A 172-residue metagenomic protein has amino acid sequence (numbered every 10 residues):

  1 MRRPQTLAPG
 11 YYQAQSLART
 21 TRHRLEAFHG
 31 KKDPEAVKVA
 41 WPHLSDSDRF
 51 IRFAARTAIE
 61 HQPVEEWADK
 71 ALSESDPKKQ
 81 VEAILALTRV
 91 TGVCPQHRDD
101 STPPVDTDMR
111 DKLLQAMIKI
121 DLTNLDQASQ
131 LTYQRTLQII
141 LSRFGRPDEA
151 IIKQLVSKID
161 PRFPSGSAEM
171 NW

Functional and structural regions predicted by a protein language model:
M1-W172: Extracellular/periplasmic ectodomains of large secreted or surface enzymes and adhesion receptors
